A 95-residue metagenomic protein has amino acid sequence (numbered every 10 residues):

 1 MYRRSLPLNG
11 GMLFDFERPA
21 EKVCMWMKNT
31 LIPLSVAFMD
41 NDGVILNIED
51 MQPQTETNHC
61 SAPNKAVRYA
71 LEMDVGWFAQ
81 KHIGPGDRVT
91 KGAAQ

Functional and structural regions predicted by a protein language model:
M1-Q95: Compact, glycine-rich, soluble single-domain proteins
